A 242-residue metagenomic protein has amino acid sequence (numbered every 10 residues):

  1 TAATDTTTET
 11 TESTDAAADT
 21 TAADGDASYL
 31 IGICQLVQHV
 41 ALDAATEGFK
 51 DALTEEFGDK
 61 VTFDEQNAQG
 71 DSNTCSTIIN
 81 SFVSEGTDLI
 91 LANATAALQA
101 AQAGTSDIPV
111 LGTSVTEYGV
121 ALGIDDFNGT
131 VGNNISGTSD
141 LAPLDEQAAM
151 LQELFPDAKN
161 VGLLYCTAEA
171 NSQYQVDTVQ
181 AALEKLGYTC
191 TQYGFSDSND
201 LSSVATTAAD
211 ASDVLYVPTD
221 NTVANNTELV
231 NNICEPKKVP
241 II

Functional and structural regions predicted by a protein language model:
T1-L30, T54-G58: Short, low-complexity disordered leader/linker segments with a strong preference for bacterial N-terminal type II
D26-E56, D64-T74, A168-S172, T222-N225: Extracytoplasmic "Venus flytrap"
I31, F49, S136-L183: An alpha-beta-alpha
Q38-F49, T74-I78, N93-A97, A101 (+6 more regions): Stable alpha-helical elements in mature extracytoplasmic
E55-C75, N134, Q180-S198: Short beta-strand elements in bilobed, periplasmic/extracellular small-molecule ligand-binding domains
E65-D126, D220-E235, V239-I242: Beta-alpha junction/loop-to-helix N-cap segments that form part of ligand/metal-binding clefts
T87-D88, A158, S212-D213: Short, high-confidence coil segments that cap the C-terminus of an alpha-helix and link into the following beta-strand
A170-V239: Pocket-lining segment of extracytoplasmic ligand-binding domains
